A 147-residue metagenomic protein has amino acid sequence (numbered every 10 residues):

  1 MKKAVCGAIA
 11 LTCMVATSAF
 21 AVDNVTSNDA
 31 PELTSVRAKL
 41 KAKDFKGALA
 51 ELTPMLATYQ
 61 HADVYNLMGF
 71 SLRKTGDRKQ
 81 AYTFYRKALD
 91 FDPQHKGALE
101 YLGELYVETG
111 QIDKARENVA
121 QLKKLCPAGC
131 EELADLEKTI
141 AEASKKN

Functional and structural regions predicted by a protein language model:
G7, V22-A30, R116-N147: Terminal, low-structured helical/coil segments at or just beyond the last alpha-helical repeat
K41-A42, K74-T75, E108-T109, L125 (+1 more regions): Register position in tetratricopeptide repeats
A57-T58, F91, K124-A128: Structural marker of alpha-solenoid helical repeat scaffolds
H61, H95, G129-C130: Residue-level recognition of tetratricopeptide repeat
V64-Y65, A98, E132: TPR alpha-solenoid repeat register
L67-M68, Y101, D135-T139: Canonical tetratricopeptide repeat
